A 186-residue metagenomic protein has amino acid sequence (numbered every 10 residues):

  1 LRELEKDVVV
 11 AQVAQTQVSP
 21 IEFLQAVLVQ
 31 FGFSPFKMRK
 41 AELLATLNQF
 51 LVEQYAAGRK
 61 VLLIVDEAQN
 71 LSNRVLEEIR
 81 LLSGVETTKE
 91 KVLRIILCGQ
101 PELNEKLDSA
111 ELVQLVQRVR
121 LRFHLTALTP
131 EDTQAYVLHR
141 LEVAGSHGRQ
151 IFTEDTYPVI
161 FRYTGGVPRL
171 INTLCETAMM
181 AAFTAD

Functional and structural regions predicted by a protein language model:
L1-R2: A conserved segment at the C-terminal end of the G1
D7-V10, V18-K37: Conserved NTP-binding/hydrolysis module of P-loop NTPases
F33, E53-A56, L62, V85-T87 (+4 more regions): Helix-loop-helix "sensor" segment of P-loop NTPases
M38-T46, N70-E78, S83-L112, F123: Sensor-1/coupling segment of RecA-like P-loop NTPase cores
A41-K60: Conserved alpha-helical scaffold flanking the Walker A/P-loop in AAA+ ATPase domains
D66-E67: Walker B catalytic acidic pair
